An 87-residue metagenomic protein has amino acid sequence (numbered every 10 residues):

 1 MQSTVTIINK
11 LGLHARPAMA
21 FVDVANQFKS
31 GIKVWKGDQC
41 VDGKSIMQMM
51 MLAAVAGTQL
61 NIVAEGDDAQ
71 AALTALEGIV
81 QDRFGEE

Functional and structural regions predicted by a protein language model:
M1-Q2: Absolute protein N-terminus
T6-A56: Compact, glycine-rich, soluble single-domain proteins
M51-E87: C-terminal structural segments of small proteins and small subunits
